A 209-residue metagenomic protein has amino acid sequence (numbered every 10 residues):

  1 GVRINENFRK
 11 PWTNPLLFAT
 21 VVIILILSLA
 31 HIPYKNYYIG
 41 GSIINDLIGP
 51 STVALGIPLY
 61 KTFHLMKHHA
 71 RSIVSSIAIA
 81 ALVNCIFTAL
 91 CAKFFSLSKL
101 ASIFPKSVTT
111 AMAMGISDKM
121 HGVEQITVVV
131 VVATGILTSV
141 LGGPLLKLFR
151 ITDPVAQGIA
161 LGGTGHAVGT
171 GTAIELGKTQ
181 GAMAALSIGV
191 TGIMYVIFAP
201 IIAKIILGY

Functional and structural regions predicted by a protein language model:
G1-Y60, L65-S72, S76: Helical membrane-embedded segments and adjacent short helical loop/helix-boundary regions of multi-pass membrane
L17-L29, G49-L55, S76-F87, F104-G115 (+2 more regions): Small-residue-rich segments of transmembrane alpha-helices in multi-pass membrane proteins, especially helix faces
G49-V53, T88, G142, L146 (+3 more regions): Alpha-helical transmembrane segments and their lipid-water interface positions in multi-pass membrane proteins
F63-T88, V128-L137, S187-I193: Entry/N-cap segments of selected transmembrane alpha helices and their immediately preceding amphipathic helices
S75-A113, T134-I151: Transmembrane alpha-helices that form the ion-translocation and gating core of multi-pass ion transport proteins
K93, F198-Y209: Juxtamembrane boundary at the C-terminal end of a transmembrane helix
K99-I126, V132-A133, T152-V190: Alpha-helical membrane segments and immediately flanking helix-loop junctions that form or couple to the substrate/ion
